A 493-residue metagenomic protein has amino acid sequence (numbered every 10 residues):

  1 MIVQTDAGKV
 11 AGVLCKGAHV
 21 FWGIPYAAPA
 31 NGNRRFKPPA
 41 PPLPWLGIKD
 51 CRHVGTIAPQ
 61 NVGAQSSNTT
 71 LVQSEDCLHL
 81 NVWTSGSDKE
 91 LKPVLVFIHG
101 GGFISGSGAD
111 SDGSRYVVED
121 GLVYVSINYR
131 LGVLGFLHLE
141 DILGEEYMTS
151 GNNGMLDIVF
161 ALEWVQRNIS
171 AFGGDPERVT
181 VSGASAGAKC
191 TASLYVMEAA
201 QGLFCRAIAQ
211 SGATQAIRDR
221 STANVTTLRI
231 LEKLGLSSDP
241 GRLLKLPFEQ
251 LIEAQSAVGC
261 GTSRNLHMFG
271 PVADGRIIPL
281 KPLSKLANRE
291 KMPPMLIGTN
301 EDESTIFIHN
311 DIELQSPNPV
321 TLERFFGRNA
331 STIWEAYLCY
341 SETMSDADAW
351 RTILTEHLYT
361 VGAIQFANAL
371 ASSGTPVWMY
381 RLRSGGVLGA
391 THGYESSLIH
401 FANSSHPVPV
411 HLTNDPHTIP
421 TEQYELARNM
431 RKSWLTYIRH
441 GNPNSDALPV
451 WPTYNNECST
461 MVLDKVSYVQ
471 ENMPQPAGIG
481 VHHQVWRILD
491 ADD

Functional and structural regions predicted by a protein language model:
M1-N152, P176, T262-N265, P409-M430 (+4 more regions): Non-catalytic accessory segments of hydrolases
A7, D157, D175, A273-D274: Acidic/polar residues in short coil/turn loops that connect beta-strands within repeat-based beta-sheet scaffolds
A7, E75-H79, P93, G121 (+5 more regions): Extracellular structured ligand-interaction cores
H19, E75-L78, L156-V159, E163 (+7 more regions): A structural signal for well-ordered alpha-helical segments within the folded catalytic domains of diverse enzymes
G23, S67-D239, S284-I308: Serine-hydrolase-like catalytic core of hydrolytic proteins
Y26, F36, W45, L243 (+2 more regions): Bulky hydrophobic/aromatic "packing anchor" residues in well-ordered structure
R130-G132, S182-A186, Y380-V387, P449-C458: Short, solvent-exposed turn/loop segments enriched in Gly/Ser/Thr/Pro and often Arg
S237, R242-K245, E249-E422, S433 (+1 more regions): Substrate-gating cap/lid region and adjacent catalytic-acid/histidine neighborhood within extracellular/lumenal
